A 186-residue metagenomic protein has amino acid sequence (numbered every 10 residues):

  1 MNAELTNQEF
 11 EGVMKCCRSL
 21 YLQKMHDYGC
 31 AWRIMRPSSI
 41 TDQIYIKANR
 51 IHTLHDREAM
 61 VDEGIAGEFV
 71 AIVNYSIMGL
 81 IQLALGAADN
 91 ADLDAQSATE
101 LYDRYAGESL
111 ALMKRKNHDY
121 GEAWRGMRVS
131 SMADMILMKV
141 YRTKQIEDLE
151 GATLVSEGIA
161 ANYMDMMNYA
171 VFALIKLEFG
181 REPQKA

Functional and structural regions predicted by a protein language model:
M1-A186: Intrinsically disordered, low-complexity regulatory regions that flank transcription factor DNA-binding cores
